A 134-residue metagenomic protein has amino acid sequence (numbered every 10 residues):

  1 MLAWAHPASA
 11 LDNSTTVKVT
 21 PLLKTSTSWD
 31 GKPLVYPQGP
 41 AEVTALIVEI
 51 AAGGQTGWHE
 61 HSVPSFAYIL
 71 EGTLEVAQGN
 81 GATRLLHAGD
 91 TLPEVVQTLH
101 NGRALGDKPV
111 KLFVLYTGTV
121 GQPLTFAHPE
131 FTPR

Functional and structural regions predicted by a protein language model:
M1-E42, L85, P93, A127-R134: A short, N-terminal "cap"/entry segment at the start of jelly-roll beta-barrel domains of the cupin/DSBH fold
G31, V48-G54, S62, Q97-N101: N-terminal post-signal-peptidase region of extra-cytosolic proteins
P37-E42, G53-Y68: A short beta-loop-beta micro-motif enriched in histidine and acidic residues
E49, E75, F113-Y116: Soluble periplasmic/extracytoplasmic beta-strand elements of cell-envelope proteins
I50-A51, N80-Q97: Short acidic-glycine-tyrosine-enriched beta hairpin
Q55-G57, E75, L92, V96-R103: Histidine-centered metal-chelating micro-motifs
H61-N80, D90: Glycine- and acidic-residue-biased ligand/ion/polar-headgroup-sensing regions
Q97-P123: Ligand-binding loop in jelly-roll beta-barrel domains
